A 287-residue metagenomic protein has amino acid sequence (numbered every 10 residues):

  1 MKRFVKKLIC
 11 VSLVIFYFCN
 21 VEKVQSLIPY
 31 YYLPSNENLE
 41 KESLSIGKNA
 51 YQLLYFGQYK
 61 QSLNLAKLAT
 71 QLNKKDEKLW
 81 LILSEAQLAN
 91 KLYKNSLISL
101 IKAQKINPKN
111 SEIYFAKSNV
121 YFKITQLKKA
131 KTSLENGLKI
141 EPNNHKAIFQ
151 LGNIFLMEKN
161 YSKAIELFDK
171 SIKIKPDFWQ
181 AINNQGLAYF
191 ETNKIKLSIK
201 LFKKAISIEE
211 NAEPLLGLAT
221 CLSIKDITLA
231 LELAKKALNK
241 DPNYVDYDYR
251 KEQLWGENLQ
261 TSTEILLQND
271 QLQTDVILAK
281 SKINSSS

Functional and structural regions predicted by a protein language model:
K2-I9, L13-N73, E77-K78, A89 (+2 more regions): N-terminal leader/linker segments that initiate helical-solenoid repeat arrays
I28-P34, K236-S287: Terminal, low-structured helical/coil segments at or just beyond the last alpha-helical repeat
E42-S43, E77-K78, S111-E112, H145-K146 (+3 more regions): Helix-start (N-cap) detector for alpha-helical repeat units in TPR-like alpha-solenoids, especially tetratricopeptide
F56-N64, A89-K102, K123-N136, M157-K170 (+2 more regions): Structural signature of tandem alpha-helical TPR/SEL1-like repeats, specifically the intra-repeat loop/turn
L72, I106, I140, I174 (+2 more regions): Structural marker of alpha-solenoid helical repeat scaffolds
I82, A116, Q150, N184 (+2 more regions): Canonical tetratricopeptide repeat
K203-A212, L216-D246, D270-L272: TPR/TPR-like (Sel1-like) alpha-helical repeat modules
